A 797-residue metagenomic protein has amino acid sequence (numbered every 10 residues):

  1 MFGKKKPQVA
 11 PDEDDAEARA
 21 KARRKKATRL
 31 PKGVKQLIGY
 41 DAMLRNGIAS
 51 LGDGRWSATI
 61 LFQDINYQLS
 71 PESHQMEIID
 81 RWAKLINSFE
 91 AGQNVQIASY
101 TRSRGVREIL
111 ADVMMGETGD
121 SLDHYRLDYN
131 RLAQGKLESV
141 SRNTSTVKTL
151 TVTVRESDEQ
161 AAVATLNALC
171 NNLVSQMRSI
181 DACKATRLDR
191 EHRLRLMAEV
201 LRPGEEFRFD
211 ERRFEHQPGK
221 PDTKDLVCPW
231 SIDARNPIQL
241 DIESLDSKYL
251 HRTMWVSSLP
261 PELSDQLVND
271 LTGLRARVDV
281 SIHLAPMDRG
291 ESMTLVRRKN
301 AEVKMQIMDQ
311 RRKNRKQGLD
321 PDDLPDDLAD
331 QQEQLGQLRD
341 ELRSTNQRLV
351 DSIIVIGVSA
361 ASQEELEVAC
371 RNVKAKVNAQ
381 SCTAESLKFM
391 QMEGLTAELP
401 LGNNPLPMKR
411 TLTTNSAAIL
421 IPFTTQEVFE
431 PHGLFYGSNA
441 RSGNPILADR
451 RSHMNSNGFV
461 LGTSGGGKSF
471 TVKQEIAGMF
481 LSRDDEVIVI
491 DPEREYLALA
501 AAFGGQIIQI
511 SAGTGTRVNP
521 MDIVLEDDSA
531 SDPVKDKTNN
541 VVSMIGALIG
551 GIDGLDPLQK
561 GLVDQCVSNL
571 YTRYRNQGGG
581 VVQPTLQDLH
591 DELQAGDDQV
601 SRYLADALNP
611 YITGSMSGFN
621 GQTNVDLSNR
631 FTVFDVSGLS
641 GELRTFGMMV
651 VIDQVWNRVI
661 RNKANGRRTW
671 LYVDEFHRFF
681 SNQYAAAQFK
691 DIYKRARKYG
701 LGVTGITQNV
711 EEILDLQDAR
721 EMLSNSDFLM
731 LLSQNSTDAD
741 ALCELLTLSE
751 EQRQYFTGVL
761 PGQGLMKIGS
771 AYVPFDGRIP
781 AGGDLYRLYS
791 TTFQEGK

Functional and structural regions predicted by a protein language model:
M1-F423: Extended, folded cores of ATP/NTP-driven motor/assembly subunits in large transport and secretion machines
I65, E72-A91, R102, T272 (+9 more regions): P-loop NTPase motor domains
S452, S464: The conserved Walker
V460: Hydrophobic anchor at the beta1->P-loop junction of P-loop NTPases
K468: Conserved lysine of the Walker
T471: Hydrophobic positions on the alpha1 helix immediately C-terminal to the Walker A/P-loop
V487-I490, Y672, A696, G702-Q708 (+1 more regions): Structural recognition of the conserved hydrophobic beta-strand(s) that form the central parallel beta-sheet of P-loop
G504-I508, D718-L731: A short helix-turn-beta junction within AAA+ P-loop NTPase domains corresponding to the substrate/partner-engaging
